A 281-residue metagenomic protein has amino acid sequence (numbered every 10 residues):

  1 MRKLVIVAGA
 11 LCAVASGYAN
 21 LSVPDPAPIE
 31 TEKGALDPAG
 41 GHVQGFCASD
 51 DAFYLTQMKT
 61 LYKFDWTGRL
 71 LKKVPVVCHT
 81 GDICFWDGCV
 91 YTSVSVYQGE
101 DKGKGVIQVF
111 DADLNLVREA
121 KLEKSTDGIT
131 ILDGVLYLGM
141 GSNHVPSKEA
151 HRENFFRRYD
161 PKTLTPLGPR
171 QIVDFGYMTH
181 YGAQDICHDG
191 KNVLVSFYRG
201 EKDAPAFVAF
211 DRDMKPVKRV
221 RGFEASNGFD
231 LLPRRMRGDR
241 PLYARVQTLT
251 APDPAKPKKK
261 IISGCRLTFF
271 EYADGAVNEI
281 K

Functional and structural regions predicted by a protein language model:
A27-D37, T67-P75, L114-A120, T165-Y177 (+1 more regions): A short beta-strand motif characteristic of beta-propeller blades
E32-K59, H79-D82: Beta-strand-rich domains and repeat architectures in extracellular enzymes and scaffolds, especially beta-propellers
G41-H42, C78-H79, G103, K124-D127 (+3 more regions): Beta-rich catalytic cores
D50-D51, D87-G88, D133-V135, G190-V193 (+1 more regions): Short coil/turn segments that connect the beta-strands within blades of beta-propeller domains
Y62, G99-Q108, V145-R157, K202-V208 (+1 more regions): Structural motif
G68-V106, T126: Blade-loop segments of beta-propeller domains
F175-F210: Loop/turn-rich, solvent-exposed surfaces of beta-rich toroidal or solenoidal domains
P216-M236: Conserved blade-ending motifs and adjacent loop-strand segments that build the rim/top face of beta-propeller domains
